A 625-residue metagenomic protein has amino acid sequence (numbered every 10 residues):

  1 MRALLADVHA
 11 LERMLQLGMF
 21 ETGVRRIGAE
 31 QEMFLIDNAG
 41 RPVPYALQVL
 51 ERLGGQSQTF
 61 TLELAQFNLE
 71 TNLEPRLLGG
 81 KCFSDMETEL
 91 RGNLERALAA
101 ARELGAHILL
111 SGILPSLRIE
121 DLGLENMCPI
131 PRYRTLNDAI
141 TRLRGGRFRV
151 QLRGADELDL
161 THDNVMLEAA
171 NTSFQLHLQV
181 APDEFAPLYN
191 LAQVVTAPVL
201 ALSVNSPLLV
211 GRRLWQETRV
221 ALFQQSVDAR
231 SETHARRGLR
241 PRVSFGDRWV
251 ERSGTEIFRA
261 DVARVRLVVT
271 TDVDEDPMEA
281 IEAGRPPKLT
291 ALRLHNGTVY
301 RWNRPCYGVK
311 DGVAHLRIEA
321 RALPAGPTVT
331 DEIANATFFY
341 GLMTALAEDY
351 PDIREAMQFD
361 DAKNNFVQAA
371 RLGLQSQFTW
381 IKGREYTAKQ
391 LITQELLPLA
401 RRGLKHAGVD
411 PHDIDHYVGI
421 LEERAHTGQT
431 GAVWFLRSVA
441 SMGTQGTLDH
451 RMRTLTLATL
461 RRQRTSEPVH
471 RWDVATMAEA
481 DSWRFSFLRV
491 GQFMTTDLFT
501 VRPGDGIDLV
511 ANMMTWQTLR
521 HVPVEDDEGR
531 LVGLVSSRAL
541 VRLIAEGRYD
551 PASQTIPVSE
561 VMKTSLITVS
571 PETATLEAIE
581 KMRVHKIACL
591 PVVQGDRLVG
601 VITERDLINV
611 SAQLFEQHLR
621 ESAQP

Functional and structural regions predicted by a protein language model:
M1-S482: Phosphate/nucleotide-binding catalytic core
G308, E348, W516, E546-Y549: Conserved helix-loop functional segments at active or binding sites
A475-D497, A511, S536-H585, L598-P625: Tandem CBS (Bateman) regulatory domains
S482-R530: Conserved small-residue-rich
V501-P503, R520-L534, V569-P571, A588-V601: Cytosolic beta-strand hydrophobic patch enriched in CBS
